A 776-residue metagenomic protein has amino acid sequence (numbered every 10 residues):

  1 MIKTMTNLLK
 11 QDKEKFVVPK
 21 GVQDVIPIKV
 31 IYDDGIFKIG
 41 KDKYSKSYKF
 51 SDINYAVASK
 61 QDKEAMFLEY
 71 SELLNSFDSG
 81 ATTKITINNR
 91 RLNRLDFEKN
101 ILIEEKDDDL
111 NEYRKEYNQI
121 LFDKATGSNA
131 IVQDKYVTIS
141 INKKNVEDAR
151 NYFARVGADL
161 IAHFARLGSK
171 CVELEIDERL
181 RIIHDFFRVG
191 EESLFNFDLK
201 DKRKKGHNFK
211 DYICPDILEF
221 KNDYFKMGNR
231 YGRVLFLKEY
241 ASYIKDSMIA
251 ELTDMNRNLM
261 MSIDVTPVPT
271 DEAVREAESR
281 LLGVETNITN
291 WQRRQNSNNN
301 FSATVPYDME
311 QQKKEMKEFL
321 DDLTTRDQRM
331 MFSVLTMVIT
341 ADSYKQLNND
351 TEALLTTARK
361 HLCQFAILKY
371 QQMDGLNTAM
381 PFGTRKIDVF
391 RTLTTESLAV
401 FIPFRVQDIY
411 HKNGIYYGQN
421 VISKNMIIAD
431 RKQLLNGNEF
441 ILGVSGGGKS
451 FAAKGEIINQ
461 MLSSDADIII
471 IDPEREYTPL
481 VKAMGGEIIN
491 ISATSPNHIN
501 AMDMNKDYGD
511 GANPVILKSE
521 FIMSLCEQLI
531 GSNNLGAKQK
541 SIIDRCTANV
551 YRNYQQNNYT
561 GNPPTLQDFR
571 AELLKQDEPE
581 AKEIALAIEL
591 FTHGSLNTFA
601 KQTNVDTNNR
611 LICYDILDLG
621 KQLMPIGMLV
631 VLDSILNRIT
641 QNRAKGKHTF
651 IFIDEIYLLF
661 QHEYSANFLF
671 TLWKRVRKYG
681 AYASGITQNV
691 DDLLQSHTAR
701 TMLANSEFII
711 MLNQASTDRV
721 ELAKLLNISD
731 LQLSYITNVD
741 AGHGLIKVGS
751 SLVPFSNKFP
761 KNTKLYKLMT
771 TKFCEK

Functional and structural regions predicted by a protein language model:
M1-F404: Extended, folded cores of ATP/NTP-driven motor/assembly subunits in large transport and secretion machines
I53, K60-S79, R90, T253 (+10 more regions): P-loop NTPase motor domains
I441: Hydrophobic anchor at the beta1->P-loop junction of P-loop NTPases
K449: Conserved lysine of the Walker
A452: Hydrophobic positions on the alpha1 helix immediately C-terminal to the Walker A/P-loop
N459-I469: Post-Walker A helix-loop "phosphate-sensing" segment adjacent to the P-loop in P-loop NTPases
G485-I489, T698-M711: A short helix-turn-beta junction within AAA+ P-loop NTPase domains corresponding to the substrate/partner-engaging
L726-K776: Conserved P-loop NTPase
